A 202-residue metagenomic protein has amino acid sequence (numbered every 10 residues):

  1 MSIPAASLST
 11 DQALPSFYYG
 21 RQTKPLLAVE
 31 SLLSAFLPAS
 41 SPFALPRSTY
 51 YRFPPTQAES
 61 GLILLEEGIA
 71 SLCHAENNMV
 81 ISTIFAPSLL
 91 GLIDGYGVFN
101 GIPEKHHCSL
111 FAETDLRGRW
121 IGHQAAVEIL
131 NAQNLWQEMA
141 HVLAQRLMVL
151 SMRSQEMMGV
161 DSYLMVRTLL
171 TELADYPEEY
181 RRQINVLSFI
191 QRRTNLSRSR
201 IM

Functional and structural regions predicted by a protein language model:
M1, R52-P55, A140, G159: N-terminal secretory/membrane-targeting helices
M1-Y51, S88-L90, G95-F99: Cyclic nucleotide-binding regulatory module and flanking cytosolic helices
T49-E113: Cyclic nucleotide-binding regulatory domains
W120-G122: Binding/recognition "hotspot" determinant
Q124-D161: A small-molecule sensor/coupling module
G159-L173, L187: Short, leucine-enriched amphipathic alpha-helices that occur as contiguous helical runs
E172-M202: Phosphate-/nucleic-acid-contacting segments
